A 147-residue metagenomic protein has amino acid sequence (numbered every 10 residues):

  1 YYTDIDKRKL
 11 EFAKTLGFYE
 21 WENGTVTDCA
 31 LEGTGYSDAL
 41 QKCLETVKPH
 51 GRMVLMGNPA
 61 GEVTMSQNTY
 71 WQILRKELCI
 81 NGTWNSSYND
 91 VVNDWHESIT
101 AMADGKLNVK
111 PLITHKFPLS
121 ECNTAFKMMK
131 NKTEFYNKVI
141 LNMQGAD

Functional and structural regions predicted by a protein language model:
Y1-K42: Adenosine-nucleotide cofactor-binding segment
D4, F12, V54-V63, L78 (+2 more regions): C-terminal capping/lid region of NAD(P)-dependent oxidoreductase domains
D6-R8, N23, G57-G61, N85-S86: Short, acidic/turn-prone active-site loops that include or flank metal/cofactor- and phosphate-binding residues
E20, G51-V54, I80: A short hydrophobic/small-residue beta-strand
T34-G35, A39, G57-N58, W84: Short glycine-/small-residue-rich Rossmann-like dinucleotide-binding loops
G35, P118-E121: Short loop/turn segments at beta->alpha junctions
V47-P49: Helix-to-beta-strand junctions that scaffold the AdoMet/dcAdoMet cofactor pocket in Class I SAM-dependent enzymes
V63-I113, N123: C-terminal substrate-binding/catalytic core of Rossmann-like NAD(P)-dependent dehydrogenases/reductases
